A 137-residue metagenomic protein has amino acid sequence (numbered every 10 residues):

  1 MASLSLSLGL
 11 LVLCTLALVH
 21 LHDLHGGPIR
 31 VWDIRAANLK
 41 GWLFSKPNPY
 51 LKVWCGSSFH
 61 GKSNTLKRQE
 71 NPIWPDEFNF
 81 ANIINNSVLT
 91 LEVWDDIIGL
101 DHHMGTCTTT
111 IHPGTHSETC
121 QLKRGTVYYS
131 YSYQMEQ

Functional and structural regions predicted by a protein language model:
M1-A2: Universal eukaryotic N-terminal targeting presequences
S5-H20: Cleavable N-terminal signal peptides of Sec/SRP-targeted secreted and luminal proteins
V19-R30, A36-W42, T90, W94-Q137: C2-type phospholipid-binding modules
I29-E70: Calcium-regulated, polybasic anionic-phospholipid
L66-P72, I83, I111-G114: Short proline/glycine- and polar residue-rich coil/turn motifs
W74-F78, H116-E118: Short strand-edge motifs at loop-to-beta-strand transitions and within beta-strands of extracellular beta-rich domains
N79-S87: Short Pro-Gly-centered beta-turn/loop motif in secreted/extracellular proteins
